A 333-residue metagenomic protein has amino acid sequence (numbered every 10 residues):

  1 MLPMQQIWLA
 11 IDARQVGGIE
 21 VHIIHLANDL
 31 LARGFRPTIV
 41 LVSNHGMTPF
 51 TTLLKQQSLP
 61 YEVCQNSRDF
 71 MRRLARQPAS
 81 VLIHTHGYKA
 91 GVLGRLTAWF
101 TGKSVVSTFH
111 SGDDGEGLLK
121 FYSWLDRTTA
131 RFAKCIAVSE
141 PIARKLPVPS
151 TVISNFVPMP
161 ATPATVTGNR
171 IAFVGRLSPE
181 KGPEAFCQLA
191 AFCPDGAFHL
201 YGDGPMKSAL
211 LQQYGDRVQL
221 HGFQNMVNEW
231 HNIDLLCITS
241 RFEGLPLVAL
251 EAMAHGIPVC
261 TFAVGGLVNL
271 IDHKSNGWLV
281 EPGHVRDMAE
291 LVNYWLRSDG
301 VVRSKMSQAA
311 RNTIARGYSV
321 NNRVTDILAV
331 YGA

Functional and structural regions predicted by a protein language model:
W8-R68, G204-M206: N-terminal strand-loop element at the rim of the active site of nucleotide-sugar-dependent glycosyltransferases
G17-N28, F173-F192, L200, P205-A209 (+2 more regions): A conserved mid-protein helix/loop that constitutes part of the nucleotide-sugar donor-binding site
T85-L93, F109: Short His-centered aromatic/hydrophobic patch
P141, F156: Carbohydrate-associated surface elements
A209-Q224: Nucleotide-activated donor-binding/catalytic signature segment of Leloir-type glycosyltransferases, i.e., the conserved
R241: Aromatic "clamp/platform" in nucleotide-sugar-dependent glycosyltransferases that forms part of the donor/acceptor
P258-T261, I271: Short hydrophobic beta-strand element within catalytic cores of glycosyltransferases and related nucleotide-activated
H273-K274, W278-V285, Y294-G300: Conserved acidic donor-binding segment of nucleotide-sugar-dependent glycosyltransferases
